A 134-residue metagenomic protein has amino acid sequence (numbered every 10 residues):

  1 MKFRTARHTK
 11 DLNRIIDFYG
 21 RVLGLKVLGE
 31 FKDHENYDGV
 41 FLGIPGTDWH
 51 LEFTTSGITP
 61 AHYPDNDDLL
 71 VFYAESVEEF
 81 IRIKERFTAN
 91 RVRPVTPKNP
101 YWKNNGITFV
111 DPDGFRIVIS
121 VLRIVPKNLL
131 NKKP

Functional and structural regions predicted by a protein language model:
M1-I16, D67-L70, I124-P134: N-terminal beta-strand motif that seeds the catalytic metal site of vicinal oxygen chelate
K2-K10, V40-P45, P60-R86, N105-V110: Vicinal oxygen chelate
R7-H50: Core segments of cupin and vicinal oxygen chelate
E30, K84-P134: Vicinal oxygen chelate
D33-H34, S56, S76-V77, P100-W102: Short beta->alpha connector loops
H34-N36, P60, V125-P126: Flexible, glycine-rich phosphate/dinucleotide-binding loops and adjacent beta-alpha linkers at cofactor/substrate
T54-T59, L122-I124: Acetyl-CoA-dependent GNAT
